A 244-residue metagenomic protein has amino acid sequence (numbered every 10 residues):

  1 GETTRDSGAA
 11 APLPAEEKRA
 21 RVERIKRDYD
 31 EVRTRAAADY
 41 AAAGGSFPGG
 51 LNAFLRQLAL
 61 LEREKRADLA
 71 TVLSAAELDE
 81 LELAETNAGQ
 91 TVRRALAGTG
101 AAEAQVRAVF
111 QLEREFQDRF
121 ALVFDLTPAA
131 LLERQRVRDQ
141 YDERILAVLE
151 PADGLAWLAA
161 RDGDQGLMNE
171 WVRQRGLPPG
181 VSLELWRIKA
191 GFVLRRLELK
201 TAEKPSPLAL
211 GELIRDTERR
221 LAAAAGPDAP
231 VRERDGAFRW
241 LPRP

Functional and structural regions predicted by a protein language model:
G1-P244: Charge-rich (acidic/polar
